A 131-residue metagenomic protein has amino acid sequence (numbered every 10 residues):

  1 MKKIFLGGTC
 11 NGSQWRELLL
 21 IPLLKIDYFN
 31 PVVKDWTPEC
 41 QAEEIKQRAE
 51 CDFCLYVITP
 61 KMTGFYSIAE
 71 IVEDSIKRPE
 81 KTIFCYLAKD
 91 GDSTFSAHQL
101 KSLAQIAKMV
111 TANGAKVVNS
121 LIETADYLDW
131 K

Functional and structural regions predicted by a protein language model:
M1-K131: Conserved catalytic or regulatory cores that recognize and/or transform ribose-phosphate-containing ligands
